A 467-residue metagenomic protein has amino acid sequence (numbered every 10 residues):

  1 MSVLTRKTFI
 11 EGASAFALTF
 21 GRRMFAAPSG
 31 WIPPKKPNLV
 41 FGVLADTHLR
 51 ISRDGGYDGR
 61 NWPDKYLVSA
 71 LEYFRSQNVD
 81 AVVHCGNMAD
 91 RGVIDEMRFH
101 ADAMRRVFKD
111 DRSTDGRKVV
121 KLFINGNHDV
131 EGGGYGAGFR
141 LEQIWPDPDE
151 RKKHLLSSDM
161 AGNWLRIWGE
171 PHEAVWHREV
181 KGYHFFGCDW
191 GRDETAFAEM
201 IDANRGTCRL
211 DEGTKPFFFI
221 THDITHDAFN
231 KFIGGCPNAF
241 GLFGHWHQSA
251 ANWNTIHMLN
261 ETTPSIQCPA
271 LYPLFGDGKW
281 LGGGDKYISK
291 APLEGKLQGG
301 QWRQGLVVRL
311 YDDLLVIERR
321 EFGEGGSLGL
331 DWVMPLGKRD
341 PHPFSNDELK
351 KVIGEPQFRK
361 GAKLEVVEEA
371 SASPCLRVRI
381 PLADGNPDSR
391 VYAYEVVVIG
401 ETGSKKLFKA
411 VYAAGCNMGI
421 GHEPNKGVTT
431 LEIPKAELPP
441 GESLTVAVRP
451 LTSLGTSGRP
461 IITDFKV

Functional and structural regions predicted by a protein language model:
S2-V3, K7-P28: N-terminal export signals
A27-M97: N-terminal active-site segment of His-dependent metallophosphoesterases
P33, V93-G206, L210, G234 (+3 more regions): Extended active-site neighborhood of metal-dependent phosphoesterases/phosphodiesterases
W253-Q357: Binuclear metal-dependent phosphoesterase catalytic core
L376-D388: Conserved aromatic anchor
G385-E401, K405-L407: Solvent-exposed loop/turn segments flanking beta-strands in beta-repeat/beta-sandwich domains
L438-L454: Beta-strand-rich modules
G455-V467: Extracellular fibronectin type III
